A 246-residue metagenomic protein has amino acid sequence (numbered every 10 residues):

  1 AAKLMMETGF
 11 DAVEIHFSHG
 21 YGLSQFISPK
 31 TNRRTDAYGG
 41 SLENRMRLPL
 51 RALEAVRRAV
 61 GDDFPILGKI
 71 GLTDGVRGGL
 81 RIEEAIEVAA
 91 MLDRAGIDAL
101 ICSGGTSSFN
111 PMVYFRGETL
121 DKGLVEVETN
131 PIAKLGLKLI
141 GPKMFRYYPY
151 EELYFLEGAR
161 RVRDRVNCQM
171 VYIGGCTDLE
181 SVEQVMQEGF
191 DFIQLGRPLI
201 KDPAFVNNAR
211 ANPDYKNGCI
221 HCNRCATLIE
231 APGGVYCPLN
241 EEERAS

Functional and structural regions predicted by a protein language model:
A1-S246: Flavin-dependent oxidoreductase catalytic cores
